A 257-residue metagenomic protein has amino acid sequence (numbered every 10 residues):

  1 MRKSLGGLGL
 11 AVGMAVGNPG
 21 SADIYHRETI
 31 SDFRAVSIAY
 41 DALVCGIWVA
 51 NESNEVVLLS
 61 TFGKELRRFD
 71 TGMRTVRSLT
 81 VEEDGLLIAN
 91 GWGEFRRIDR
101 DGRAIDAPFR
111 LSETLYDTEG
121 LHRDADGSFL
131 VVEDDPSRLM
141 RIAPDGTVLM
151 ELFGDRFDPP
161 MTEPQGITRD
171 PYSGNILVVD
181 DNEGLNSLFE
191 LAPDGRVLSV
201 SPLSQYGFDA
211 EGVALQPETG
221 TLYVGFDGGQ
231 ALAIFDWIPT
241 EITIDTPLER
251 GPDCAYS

Functional and structural regions predicted by a protein language model:
D23-I30, K64-D70, A104-L111, V148-P159 (+1 more regions): A short beta-strand motif characteristic of beta-propeller blades
S31, Y40-A42, I47-S53, L87-G93 (+3 more regions): Conserved beta-strand positions in repeat-built beta-propeller and related beta-rich domains
S31-V44, G72-E83, S112-D126, F157-G174 (+2 more regions): Beta-rich, blade/repeat-based domains predominating in secreted/periplasmic proteins but also intracellular
N51-F62: Beta-propeller domains
E55-V57, E94-R97, R138-R141, S187-F189 (+1 more regions): A short loop-to-beta-strand structural motif that recurs across blades of beta-propeller domains
S60-K64, D99-R103, A143-T147, L191-R196 (+1 more regions): Short loop/turn segments that connect beta-strands within beta-propeller blades
G212-S257: Blade-level signature of beta-propeller repeat domains, shared across WD40, Kelch, NHL, RCC1 and BNR/Asp-box propellers
